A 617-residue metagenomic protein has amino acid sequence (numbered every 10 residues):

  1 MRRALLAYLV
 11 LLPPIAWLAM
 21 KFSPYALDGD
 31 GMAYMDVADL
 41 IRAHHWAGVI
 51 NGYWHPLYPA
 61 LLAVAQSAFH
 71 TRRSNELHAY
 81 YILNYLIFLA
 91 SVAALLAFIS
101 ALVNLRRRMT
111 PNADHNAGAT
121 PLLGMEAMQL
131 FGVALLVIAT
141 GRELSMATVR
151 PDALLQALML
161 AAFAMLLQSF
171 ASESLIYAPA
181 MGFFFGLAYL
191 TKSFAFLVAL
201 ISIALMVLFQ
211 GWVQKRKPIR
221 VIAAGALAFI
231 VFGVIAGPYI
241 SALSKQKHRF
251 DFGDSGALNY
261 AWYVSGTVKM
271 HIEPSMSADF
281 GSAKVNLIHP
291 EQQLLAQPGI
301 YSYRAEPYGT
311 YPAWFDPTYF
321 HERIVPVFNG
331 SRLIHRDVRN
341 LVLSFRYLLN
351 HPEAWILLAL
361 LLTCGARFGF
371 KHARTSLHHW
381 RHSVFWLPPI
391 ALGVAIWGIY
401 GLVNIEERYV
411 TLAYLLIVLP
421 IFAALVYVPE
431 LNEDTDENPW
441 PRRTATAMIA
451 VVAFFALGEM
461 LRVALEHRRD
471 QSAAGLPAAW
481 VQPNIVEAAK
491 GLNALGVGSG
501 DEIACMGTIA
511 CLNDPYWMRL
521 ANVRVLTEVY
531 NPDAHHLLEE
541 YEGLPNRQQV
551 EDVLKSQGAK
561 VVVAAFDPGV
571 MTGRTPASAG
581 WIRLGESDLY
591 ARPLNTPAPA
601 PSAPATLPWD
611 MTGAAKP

Functional and structural regions predicted by a protein language model:
S23-V37, V49-A65, T71-H78, H248-D254 (+1 more regions): Extracytoplasmic catalytic/substrate-binding loops of multi-pass membrane glycan-assembly enzymes
R42, Q246, F250, W440 (+1 more regions): Membrane-embedded, lumen/periplasm-facing catalytic core of multi-pass transferases that use lipid-linked donors
W54, L144-L155: Short acidic/glycine- and proline-prone juxtamembrane loop motifs at membrane-interface regions of multi-pass membrane
A63, T267-H378, T527-N531: Lumenal/periplasmic acceptor-binding loop at the mouth of the active site in multi-pass, GT-C-fold membrane enzymes
A79-A119, A161: Transmembrane-helix motifs of polytopic, lipid-linked glycan transferases
P121-L123, A162-A178, A188, L208-V213: Membrane-interface transmembrane helices that cradle and orient dolichyl/undecaprenyl
V133, M165, Y177-S193, A199 (+3 more regions): Membrane-interface alpha helices of multi-pass inner-membrane proteins
S277-Q293, V481-Y530, V561-P568: Short periplasmic/luminal acceptor-recognition loop of GT-C membrane glycosyltransferases, typified by
